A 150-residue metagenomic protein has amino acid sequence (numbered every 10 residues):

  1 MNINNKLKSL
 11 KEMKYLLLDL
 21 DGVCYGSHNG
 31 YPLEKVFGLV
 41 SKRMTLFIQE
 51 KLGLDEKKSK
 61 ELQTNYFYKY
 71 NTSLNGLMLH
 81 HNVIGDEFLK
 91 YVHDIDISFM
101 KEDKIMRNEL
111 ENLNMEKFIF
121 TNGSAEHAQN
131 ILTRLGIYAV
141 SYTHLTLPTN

Functional and structural regions predicted by a protein language model:
N2-K57: Active-site neighborhood of HAD-like aspartate-dependent phosphohydrolases
G38-K42, N71, A125, Q129: Short, surface-exposed alpha-helical segments at coil->helix boundaries
K42-D94: A metal-dependent, Asp-based hydrolase signature
L79-H80, D86, K90-I119, A125-Q129: Short, acidic loop-to-helix structural element flanking the phosphoryl-transfer center in phosphate-processing enzymes
L132: ABC transporter ATPase nucleotide-binding domain signature
Y138-Y142: Conserved H-loop
T143-T149: Conserved small/polar residues in nucleotide/adenosyl-binding loops
